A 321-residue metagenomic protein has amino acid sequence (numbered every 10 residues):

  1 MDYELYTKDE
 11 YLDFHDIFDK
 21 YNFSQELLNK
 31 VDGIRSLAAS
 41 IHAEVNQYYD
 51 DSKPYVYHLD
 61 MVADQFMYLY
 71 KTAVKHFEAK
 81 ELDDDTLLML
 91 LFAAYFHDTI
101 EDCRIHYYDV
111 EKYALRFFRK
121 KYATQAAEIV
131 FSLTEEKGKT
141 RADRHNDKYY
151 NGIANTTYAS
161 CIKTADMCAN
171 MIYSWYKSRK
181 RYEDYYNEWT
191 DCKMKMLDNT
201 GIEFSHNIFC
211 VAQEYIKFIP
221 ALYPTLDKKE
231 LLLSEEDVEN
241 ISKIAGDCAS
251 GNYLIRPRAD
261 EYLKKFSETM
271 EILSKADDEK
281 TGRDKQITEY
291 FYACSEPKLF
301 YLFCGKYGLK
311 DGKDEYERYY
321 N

Functional and structural regions predicted by a protein language model:
M1-N321: Active-site helical microenvironments for divalent-metal-assisted chemistry
